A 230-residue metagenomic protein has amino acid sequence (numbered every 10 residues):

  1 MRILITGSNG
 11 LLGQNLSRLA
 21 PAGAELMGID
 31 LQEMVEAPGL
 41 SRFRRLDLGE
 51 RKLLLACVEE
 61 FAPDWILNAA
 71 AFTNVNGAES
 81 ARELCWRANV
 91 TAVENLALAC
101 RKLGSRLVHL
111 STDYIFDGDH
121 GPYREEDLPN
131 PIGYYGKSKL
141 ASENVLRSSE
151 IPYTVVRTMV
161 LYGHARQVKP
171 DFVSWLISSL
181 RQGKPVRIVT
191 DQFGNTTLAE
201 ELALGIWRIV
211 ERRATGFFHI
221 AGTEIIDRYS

Functional and structural regions predicted by a protein language model:
M1-G23: N-terminal Rossmann NAD(P)H-binding glycine-rich loop of SDR-like oxidoreductase domains
T6, I29, I66-A70, L107-T112 (+2 more regions): SDR active-site strand-loop-helix element
L46-A88: NAD(P)H-binding glycine-rich loop region in Rossmannoid oxidoreductase-like domains and their noncatalytic homologs
F72-S80, T112-G133: Active-site "gating" loop of Rossmann-like NAD(P)-dependent oxidoreductase/epimerase domains
S80-V108: NAD(P)-cofactor binding segment of oxidoreductase domains
N89, Y135, K139, R157: Active-site YXXXK catalytic motif of short-chain dehydrogenase/reductase
N144-G194, E200-R208: NAD(P)-dependent short-chain dehydrogenase/reductase
G205, R212-S230: Mid/C-terminal beta-alpha module of Rossmann-like enzyme folds, strongest in SDR-family dehydrogenases/epimerases
